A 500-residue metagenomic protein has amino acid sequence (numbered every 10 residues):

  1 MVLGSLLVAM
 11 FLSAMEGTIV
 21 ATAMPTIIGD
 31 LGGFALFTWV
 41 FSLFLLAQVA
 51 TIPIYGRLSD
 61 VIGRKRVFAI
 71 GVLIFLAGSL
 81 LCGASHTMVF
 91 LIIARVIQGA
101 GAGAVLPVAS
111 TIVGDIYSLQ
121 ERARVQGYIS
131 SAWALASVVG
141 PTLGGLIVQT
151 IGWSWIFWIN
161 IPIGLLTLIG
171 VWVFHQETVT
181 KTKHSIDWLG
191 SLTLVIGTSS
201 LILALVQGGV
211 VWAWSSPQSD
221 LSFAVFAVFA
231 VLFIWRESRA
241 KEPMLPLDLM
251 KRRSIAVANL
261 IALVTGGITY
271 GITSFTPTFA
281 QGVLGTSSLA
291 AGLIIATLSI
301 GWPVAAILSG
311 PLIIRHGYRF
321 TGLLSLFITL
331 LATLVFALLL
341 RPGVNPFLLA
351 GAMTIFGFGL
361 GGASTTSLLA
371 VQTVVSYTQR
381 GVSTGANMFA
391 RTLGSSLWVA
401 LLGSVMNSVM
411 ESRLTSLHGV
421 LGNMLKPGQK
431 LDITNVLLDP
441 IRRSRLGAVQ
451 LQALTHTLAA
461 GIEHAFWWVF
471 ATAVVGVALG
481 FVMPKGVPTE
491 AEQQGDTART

Functional and structural regions predicted by a protein language model:
V2-T22, A35-L43, L189-S191, L203 (+6 more regions): 12-transmembrane solute porter fold
I19, A23, I54, A104-V108 (+3 more regions): Transmembrane alpha-helix boundary/hinge residues in polytopic small-molecule transporters
L31, V61, A84-S85, I116-L119 (+9 more regions): Helix-loop interface residues and adjacent transmembrane-helix termini in multi-pass membrane transporters, primarily
I52-G190, L194, Q207: Helix-loop-helix hairpins in multi-pass membrane proteins, especially solute transporters
H86, S118, F174-E177, G209-V210 (+5 more regions): Short helix-capping/hinge motifs at transmembrane helix termini and TM-loop junctions
P162-V179, V195-Q207, V225-R239, V477-P484: C-terminal membrane-cytosol helix-exit motif in multi-pass small-molecule transporters
R391-P484, E490-T500: Hydrophobic transmembrane architecture of multi-pass small-molecule transporters
